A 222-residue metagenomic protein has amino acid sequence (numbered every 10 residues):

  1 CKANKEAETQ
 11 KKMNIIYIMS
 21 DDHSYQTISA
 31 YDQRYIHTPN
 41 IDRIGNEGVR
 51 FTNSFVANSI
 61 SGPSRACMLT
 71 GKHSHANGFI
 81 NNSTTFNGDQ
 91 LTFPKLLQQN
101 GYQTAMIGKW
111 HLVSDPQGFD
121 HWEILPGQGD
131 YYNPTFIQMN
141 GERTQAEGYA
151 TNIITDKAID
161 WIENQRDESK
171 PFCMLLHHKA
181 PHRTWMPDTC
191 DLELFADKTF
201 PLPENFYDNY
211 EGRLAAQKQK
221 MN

Functional and structural regions predicted by a protein language model:
C1-K12: Bacterial Sec-dependent N-terminal signal peptides
Q10-M13, D22-Y35, S59, G127-Y149 (+2 more regions): Active-site-proximal cap/lid insertion segments
Y17-S20, S24-M106, P116-M139: Active-site segment of extracytoplasmic enzymes that catalyze sulfate/phosphate-ester chemistry
I36, T85-D89, A146-K157: Soluble or luminal CAZymes and related metallo-dependent hydrolases
D42, K95, D156-D160, E193: Solvent-exposed, polar/charged alpha-helical surfaces in well-ordered, non-transmembrane soluble domains, broadly
P116-Q117, I159, C173: FAD-dinucleotide binding site
